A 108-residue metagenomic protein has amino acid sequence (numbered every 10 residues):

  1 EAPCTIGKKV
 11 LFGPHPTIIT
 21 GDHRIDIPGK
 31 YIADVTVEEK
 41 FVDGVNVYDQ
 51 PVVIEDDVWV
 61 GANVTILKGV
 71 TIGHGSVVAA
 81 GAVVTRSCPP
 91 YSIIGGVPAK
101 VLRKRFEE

Functional and structural regions predicted by a protein language model:
E1-K68, V97-P98, R105-F106: Flexible, glycine/small-residue-enriched loop-and-beta-strand segment within the central core of proteins
A62-K100, E108: C-terminal/domain-terminus segments
